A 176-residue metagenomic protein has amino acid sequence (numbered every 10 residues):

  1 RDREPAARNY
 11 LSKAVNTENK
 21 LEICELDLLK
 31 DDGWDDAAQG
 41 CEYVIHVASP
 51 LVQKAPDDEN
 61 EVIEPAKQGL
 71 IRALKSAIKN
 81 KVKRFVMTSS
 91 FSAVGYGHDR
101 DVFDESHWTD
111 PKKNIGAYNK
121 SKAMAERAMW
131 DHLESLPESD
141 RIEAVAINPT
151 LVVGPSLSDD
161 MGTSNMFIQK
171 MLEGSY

Functional and structural regions predicted by a protein language model:
R1-E4, F91: Residues in the short beta-alpha loop(s) of Rossmann-like NAD(P)-binding domains
R3-Q68: NAD(P)H-binding glycine-rich loop region in Rossmannoid oxidoreductase-like domains and their noncatalytic homologs
R8-Y10, G97-D101, S156-M161: Short aromatic-enriched loop/helix-cap "lid" or pocket-rim segments at secondary-structure transitions that line
L11-E18, E134-P137, K170: Short, conserved catalytic or adaptor-binding loops enriched in Gly and charged residues
H46, P50, A55-Y118: Conserved Rossmann-fold NAD(P)-dependent oxidoreductase catalytic core, especially the SDR/UDP-sugar
K113-A144: Active-site Tyr-X1-5-Lys
L136-Y176: NAD(P)-dependent short-chain dehydrogenase/reductase
